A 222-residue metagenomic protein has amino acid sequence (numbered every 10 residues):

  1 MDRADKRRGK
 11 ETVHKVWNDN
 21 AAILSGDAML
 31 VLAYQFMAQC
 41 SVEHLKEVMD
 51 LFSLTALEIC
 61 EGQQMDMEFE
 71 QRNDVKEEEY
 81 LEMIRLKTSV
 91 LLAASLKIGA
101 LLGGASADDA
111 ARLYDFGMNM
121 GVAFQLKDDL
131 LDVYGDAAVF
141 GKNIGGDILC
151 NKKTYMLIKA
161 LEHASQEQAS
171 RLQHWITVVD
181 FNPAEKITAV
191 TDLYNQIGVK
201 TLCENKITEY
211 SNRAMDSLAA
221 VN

Functional and structural regions predicted by a protein language model:
M1-N222: All-alpha prenyltransferase/terpene-synthase fold signal
